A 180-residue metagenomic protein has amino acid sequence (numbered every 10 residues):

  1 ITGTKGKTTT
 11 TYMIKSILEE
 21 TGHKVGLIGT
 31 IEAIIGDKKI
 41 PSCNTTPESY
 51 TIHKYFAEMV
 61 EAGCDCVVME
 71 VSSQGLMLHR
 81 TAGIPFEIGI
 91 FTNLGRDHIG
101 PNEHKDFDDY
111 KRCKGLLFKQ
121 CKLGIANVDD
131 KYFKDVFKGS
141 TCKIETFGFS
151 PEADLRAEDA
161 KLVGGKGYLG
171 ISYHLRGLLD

Functional and structural regions predicted by a protein language model:
I1-Y12: Glycine-rich phosphate-binding P-loop
T2, V25, A33, I144 (+1 more regions): Short glycine- and Lys/Arg-enriched binding-loop motifs that mark or flank ligand-binding interfaces
G3-T4, T30, F149: Cofactor-binding loop segments of dinucleotide-utilizing enzymes, especially the Rossmann-like FAD- and NAD(P)+-binding
T9, G75-M77, Y132-V136: Phosphate- and divalent-cation-binding pockets in alpha/beta enzyme and binding domains that engage nucleotide-derived
T11, I34, S42, A153 (+1 more regions): Basic, gly/Ser/Thr/Pro-rich low-complexity segments located predominantly at protein N termini
S16-R112, L116, G124-N127: ATP-dependent carboxylate-amine ligase catalytic core
A62, E87-D180: Acidic, Mg2+-coordinating active-site environments of NTP-dependent enzymes
